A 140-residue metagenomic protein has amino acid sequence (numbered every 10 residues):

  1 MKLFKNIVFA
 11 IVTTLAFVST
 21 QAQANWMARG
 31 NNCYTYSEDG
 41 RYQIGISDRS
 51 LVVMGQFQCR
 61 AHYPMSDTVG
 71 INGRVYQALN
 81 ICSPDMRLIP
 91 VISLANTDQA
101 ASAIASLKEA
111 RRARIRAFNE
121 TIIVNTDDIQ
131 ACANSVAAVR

Functional and structural regions predicted by a protein language model:
M1-I11: Bacterial N-terminal signal peptides that target proteins for export
T14-A22: C-terminal segment of classical bacterial N-terminal signal peptides
A22-R140: A generic "folded-domain core" signal
